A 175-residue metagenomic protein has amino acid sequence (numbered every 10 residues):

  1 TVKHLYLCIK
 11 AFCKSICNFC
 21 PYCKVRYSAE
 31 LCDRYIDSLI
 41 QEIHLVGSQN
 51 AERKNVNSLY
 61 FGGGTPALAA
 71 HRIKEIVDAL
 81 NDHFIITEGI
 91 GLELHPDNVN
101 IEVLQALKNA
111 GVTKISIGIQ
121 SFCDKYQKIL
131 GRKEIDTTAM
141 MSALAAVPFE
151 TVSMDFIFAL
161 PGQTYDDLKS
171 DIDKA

Functional and structural regions predicted by a protein language model:
T1-Y6, E52-R53, I86: N-terminal [4Fe-4S]-dependent radical SAM core
V2-H4, I16, N57: A generic secondary-structure signal marking the coil-to-beta-strand transition
L5, F12-S15, S28, T151: Short linear sequence motifs
Y6-C8, I117: Short beta-strand motif preference
C8-K10, L94: Hydrophobic residues in beta-strands and at strand termini
K10-K24: Local cysteine-cluster metal-coordination motifs and their immediate loop/turn environment, predominantly Fe-S cluster
K24-Q49, V56-A175: Conserved non-cysteine loop/helix-boundary elements of the Radical SAM core domain that shape
